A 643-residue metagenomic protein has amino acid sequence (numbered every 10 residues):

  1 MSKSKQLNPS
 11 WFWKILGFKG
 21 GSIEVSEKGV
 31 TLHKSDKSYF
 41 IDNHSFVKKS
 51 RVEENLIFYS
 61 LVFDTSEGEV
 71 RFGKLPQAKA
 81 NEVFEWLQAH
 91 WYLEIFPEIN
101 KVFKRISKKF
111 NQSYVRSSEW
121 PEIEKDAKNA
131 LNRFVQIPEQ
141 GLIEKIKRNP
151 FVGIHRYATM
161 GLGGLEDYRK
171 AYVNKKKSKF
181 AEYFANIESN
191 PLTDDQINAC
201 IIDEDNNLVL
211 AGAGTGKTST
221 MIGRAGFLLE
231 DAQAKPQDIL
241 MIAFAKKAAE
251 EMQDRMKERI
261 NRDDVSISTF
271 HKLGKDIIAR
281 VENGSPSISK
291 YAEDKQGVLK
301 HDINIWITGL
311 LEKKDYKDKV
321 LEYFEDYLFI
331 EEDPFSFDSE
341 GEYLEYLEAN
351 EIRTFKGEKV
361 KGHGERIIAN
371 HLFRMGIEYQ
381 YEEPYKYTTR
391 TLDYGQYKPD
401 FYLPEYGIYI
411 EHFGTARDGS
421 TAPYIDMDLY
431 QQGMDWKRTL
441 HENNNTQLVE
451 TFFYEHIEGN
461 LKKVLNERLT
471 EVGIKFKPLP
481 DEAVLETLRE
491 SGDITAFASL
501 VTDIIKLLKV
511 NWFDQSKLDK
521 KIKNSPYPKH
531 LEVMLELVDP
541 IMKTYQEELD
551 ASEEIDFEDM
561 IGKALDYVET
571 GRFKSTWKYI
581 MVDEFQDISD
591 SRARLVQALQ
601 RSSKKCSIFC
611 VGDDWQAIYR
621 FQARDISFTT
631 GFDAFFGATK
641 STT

Functional and structural regions predicted by a protein language model:
S2-F40: Conserved beta-hairpin
G21, E67-E69, G73, E98-S287: P-loop NTPase Walker
V25-L56, V582: Phosphoinositide-dependent membrane-docking surfaces
R105, S118, D238, A243-F324 (+2 more regions): Conserved P-loop NTPase-based nucleic-acid remodeling module centered on helicase motor cores
P138-L142, H155-A213, T218-M221, G226 (+12 more regions): Conserved helicase NTPase motor core
K246, K275-N283, Q616-T643: Conserved coupling/interface region of RecA-like P-loop/ASCE motor cores
W306-K359, I505-W512: Interdomain/boundary linker segments immediately adjacent to catalytic/signaling cores
Y397-T415: Active-site beta-strand-loop-beta-strand hairpin of nuclease catalytic cores that positions key catalytic residues
